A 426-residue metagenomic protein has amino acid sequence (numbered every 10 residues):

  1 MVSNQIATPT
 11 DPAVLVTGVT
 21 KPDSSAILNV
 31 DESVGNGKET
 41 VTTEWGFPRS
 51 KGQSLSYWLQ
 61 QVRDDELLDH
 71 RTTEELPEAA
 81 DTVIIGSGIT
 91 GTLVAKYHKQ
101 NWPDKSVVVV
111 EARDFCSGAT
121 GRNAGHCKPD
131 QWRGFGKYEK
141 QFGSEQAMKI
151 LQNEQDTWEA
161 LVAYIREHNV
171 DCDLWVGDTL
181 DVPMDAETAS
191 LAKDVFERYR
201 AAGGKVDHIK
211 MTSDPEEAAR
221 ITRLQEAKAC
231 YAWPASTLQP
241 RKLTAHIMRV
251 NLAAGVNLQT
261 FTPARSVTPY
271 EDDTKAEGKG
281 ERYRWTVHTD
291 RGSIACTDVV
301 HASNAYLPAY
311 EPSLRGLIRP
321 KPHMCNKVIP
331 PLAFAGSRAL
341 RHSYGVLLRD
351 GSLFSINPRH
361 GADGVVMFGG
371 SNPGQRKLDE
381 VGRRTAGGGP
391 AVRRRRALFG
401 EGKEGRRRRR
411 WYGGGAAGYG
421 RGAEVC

Functional and structural regions predicted by a protein language model:
V2-T82, Q100-N101, K105-S106: Extreme N-terminal leader/targeting segments of oxidoreductases
G86, D130, T289, C296 (+1 more regions): Short, well-ordered coil/turn residues at beta-beta hairpins and beta-strand->alpha-helix junctions within
G86-T92, A112: Glycine-rich Rossmann-fold phosphate-binding loop(s) that bind the pyrophosphate of adenine dinucleotide cofactors
K99-R122: Glycine-rich FAD pyrophosphate-binding loop
A112, E167-W175, S293-V425: Active-site substrate-recognition segment that forms the wall of the catalytic cavity or substrate channel
A124-E145: N-terminal glycine-rich dinucleotide-binding loop that anchors FAD/FMN and/or NAD(P) in oxidoreductases
Y138-V250: Rossmann-like flavin
R198-A202, L224-T297: Helical element adjacent to the flavin cofactor pocket in flavoenzyme catalytic cores
